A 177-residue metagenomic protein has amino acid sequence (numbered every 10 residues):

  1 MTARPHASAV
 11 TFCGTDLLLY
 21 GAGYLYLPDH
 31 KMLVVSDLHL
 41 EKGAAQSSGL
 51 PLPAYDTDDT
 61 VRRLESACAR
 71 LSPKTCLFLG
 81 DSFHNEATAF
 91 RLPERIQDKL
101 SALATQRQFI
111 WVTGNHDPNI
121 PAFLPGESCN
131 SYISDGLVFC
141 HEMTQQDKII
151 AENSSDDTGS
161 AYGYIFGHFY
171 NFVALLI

Functional and structural regions predicted by a protein language model:
M1-K31: Zn-dependent metallo-beta-lactamase
G21, T113, H141: Short loop/edge segments at beta-strand edges and connector loops that shape dinucleotide/nucleotide cofactor-binding
Y26-P28, S72, D157-G159: Short hydrophobic "helix-edge" motifs at membrane interfaces and signal-peptide entry regions
D29, L33-V35, K42-G136: Core catalytic region of metal-dependent phosphoesterases/phosphodiesterases, especially metallo-beta-lactamase-like
L38-H39, F83, M143, Y170: Anionic group-transfer/hydrolysis microenvironments
L40-K42, Q146-D147: Short, surface-exposed beta-strand-loop junctions and turns on beta-sheet-rich folds
E127-I177: Conserved beta-sheet core of the metallophosphoesterase superfamily
